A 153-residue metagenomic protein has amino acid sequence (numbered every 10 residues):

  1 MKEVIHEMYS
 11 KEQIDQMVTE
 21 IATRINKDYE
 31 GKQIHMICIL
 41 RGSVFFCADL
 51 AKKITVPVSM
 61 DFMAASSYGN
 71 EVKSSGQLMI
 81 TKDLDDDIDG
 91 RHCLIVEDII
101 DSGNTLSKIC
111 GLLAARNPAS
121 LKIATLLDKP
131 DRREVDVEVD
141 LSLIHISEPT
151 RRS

Functional and structural regions predicted by a protein language model:
M1-Q33: Active-site-facing substrate-recognition patch
H6, N26-D28, K52, N70 (+2 more regions): Short secondary-structure boundary/capping segments
I14, M36, A64, I95-D98: Generic structural signal for small/hydrophobic residues in well-ordered secondary structure, especially within
V18, P57-C93, N104-S107, R133-D136: Short, glycine/charge-rich flexible loops or terminal/linker lids adjacent to PRPP-binding catalytic cores
N26-N70: Conserved PRPP/pyrophosphate-binding segment of the phosphoribosyltransferase/PRPP-pathway fold
D61-A65, A119-R132: ATP-dependent adenylation/pyrophosphate-handling site
D87-L126: Internal catalytic-core helix/loop-beta-alpha segment that presents or stabilizes conserved functional determinants
I144-S153: Single conserved hydrophobic/aromatic residue that forms the stacking wall/gate of nucleotide- or nucleobase-binding
